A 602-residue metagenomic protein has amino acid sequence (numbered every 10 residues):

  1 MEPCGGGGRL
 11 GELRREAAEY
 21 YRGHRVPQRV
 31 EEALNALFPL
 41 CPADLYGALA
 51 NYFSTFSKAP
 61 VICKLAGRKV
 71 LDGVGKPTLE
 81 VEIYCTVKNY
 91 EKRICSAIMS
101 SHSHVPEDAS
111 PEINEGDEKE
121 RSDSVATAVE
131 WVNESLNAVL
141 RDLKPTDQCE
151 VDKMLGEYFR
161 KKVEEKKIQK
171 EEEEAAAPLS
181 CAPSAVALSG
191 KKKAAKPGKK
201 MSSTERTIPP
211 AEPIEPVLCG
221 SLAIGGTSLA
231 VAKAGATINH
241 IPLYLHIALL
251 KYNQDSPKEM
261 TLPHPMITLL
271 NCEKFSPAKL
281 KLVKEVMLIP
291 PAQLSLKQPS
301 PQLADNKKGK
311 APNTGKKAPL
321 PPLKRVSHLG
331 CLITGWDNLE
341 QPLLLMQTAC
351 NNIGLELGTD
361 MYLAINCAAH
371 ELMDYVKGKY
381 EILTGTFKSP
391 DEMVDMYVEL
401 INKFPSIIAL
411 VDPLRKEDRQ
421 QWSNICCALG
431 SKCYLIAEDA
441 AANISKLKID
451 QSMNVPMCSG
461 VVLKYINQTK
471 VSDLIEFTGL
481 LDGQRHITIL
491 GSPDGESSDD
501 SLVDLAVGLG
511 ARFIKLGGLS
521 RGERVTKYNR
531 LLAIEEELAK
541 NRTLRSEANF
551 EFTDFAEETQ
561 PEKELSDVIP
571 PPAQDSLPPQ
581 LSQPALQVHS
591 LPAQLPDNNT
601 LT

Functional and structural regions predicted by a protein language model:
M1-A59: Long, compositionally biased intrinsically disordered regulatory segments in eukaryotic proteins
F53-T78: Short, Gly/Pro- and small/polar-rich lid/capping loops
K69, L79-K88, C95-S101, P265-P290 (+4 more regions): Short beta-strand elements
V70-I83, E215-I241, L262-K284, C367-A369 (+2 more regions): Conserved phosphate/anionic-ligand binding catalytic regions in large, soluble enzymes, centered on
H102-I241: Metal- or metallocofactor-binding catalytic centers and their adjacent structured scaffolds across diverse enzyme
P106, N114-E115, P242, L250-Q254 (+1 more regions): Mobile "lid/hinge" segments at catalytic clefts and subdomain interfaces of large enzymes
P312-T314, A318-E558: Catalytic core of soluble alpha/beta enzymes
R521, T526-T602: Extended, intrinsically disordered, low-complexity segments
